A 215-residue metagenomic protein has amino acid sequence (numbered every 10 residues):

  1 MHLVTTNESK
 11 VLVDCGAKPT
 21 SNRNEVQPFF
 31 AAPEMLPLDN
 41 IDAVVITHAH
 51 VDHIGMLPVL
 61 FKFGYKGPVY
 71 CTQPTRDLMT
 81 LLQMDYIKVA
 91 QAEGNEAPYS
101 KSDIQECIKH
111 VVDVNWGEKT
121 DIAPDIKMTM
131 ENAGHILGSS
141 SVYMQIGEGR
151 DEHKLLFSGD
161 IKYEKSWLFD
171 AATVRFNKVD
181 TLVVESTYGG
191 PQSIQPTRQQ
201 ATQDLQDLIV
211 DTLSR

Functional and structural regions predicted by a protein language model:
H2-T6, E118-N177: Catalytic core of the metallo-beta-lactamase
T5-G67, C71-D77, L82-K109, Y163-A172: Pre-active-site segment of Zn-dependent metallo-hydrolases
K10-L12, K154-L156, T181: Hydrophobic "anchor" residues on beta-strands that sit immediately upstream of conserved functional sites
D14, S158-D160, E185: Short beta-strand segments
V26-P28, V51, I136, P196-Q203: Conserved phosphate-coordination/catalytic loops
T80-S139, R150: Metallo-beta-lactamase
E164-R215: Cap/insert and terminal regions of metallo-dependent hydrolase folds
